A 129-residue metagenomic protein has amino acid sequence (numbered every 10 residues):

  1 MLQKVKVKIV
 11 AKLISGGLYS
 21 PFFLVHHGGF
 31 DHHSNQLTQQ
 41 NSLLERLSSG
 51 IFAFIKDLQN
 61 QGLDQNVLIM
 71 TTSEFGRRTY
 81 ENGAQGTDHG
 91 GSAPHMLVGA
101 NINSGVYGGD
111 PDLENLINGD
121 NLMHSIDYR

Functional and structural regions predicted by a protein language model:
L2-S15: A Trp-anchored, charged/polar loop motif used as the substrate-binding/catalytic surface of acyl/ester-handling
I14-G17, L58-Q59: Hydrophobic pocket-lining residues that define ligand/cofactor binding sites across diverse proteins
G16-H27: Short coil-to-beta-strand
G29-R129: Feature marks hydrolase-like catalytic cores characterized by long aromatic- and Gly/Pro-rich stretches
